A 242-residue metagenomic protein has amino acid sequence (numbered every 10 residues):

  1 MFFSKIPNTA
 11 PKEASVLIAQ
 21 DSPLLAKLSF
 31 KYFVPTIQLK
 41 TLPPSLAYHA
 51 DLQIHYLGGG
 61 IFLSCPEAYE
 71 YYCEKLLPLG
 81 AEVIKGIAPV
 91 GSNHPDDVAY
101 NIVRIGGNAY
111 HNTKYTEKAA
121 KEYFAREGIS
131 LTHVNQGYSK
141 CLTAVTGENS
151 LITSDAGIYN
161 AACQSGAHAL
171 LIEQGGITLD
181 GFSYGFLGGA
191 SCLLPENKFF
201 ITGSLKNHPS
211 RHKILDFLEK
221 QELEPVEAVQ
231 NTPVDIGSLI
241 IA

Functional and structural regions predicted by a protein language model:
M1-A242: Histidine/cysteine-enriched polar flanking segments
